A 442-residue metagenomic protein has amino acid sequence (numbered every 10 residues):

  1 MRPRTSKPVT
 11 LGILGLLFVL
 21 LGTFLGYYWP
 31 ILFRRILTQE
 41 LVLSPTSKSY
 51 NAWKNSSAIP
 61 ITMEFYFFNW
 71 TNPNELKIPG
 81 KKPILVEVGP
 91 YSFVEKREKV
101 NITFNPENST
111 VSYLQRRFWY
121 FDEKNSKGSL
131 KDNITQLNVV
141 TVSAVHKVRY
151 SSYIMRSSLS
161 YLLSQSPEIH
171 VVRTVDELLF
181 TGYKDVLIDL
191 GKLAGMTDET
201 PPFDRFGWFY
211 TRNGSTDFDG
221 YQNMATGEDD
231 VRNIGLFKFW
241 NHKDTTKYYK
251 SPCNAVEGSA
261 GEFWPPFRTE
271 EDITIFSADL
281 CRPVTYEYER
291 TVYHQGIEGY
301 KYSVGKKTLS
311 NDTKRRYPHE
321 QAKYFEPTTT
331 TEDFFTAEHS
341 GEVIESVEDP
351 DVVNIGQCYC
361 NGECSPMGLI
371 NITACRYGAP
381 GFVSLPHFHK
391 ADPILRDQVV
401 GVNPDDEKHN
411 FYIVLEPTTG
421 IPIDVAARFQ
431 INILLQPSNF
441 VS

Functional and structural regions predicted by a protein language model:
R2-E298, V304-S442: Extracellular or lumenal secretory-pathway regions
